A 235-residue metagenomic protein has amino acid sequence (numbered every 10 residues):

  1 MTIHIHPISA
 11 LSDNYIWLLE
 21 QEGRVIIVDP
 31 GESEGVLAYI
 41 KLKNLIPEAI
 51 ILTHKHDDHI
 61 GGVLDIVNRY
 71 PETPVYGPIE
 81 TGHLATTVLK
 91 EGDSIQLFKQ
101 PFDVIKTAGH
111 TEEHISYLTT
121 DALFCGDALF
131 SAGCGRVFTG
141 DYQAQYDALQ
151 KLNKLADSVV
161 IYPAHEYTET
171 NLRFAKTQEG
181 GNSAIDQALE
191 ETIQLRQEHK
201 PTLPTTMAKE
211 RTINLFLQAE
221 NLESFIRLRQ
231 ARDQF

Functional and structural regions predicted by a protein language model:
M1-K43, I115-L129: Conserved beta-strand hairpin/beta-sheet module of binuclear metal-dependent hydrolase folds, prominently
L11, V25, E32-V104: Active-site HxH/HxHxD metal-binding segment of metal-dependent hydrolases
W17-E20, S94-T119, L123, K154: Core dinuclear metal-dependent hydrolase active-site scaffold
L19, D29, H54, I66 (+5 more regions): Divalent metal-coordination and catalytic microenvironments
P30-E32, K55, E80, H110-T111 (+4 more regions): Active-site metal-binding loops of divalent metal-dependent hydrolases
I50-I60, K106-E112, Y162-T168: Histidine-centered catalytic micro-motifs
G133-V159: Active-site-adjacent loop/tail segments of enzyme domains
Q150, K154-V160, E169-F235: Accessory terminal helices/loops
